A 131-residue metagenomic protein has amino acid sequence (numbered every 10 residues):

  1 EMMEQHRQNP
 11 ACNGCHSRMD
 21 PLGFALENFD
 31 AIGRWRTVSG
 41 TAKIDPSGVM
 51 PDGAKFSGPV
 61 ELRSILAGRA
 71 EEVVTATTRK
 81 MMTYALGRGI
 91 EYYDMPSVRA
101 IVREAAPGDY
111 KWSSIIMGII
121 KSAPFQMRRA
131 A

Functional and structural regions predicted by a protein language model:
E1-T83, M95-P107, M117-A131: Active-site substrate-binding loop specific to GH73 endo-beta-N-acetylglucosaminidase modules in bacterial autolysins
A85-G89: Core structural elements
S113-S114: Alpha-helical scaffolds flanking conserved acidic
